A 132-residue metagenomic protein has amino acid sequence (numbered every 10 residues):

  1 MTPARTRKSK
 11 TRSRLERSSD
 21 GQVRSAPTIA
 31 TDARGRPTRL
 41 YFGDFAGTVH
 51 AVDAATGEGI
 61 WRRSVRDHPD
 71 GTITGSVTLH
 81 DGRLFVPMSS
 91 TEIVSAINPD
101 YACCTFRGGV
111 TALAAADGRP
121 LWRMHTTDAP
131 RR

Functional and structural regions predicted by a protein language model:
M1-S19, E58-D67, R119-R132: Aromatic (tryptophan-biased) beta-strands that constitute blades/sheets of beta-rich domains
T2-A4, D44, D53-A54, L79 (+1 more regions): Short, acidic, Ser/Thr-enriched surface-loop or helix-capping motifs
D20-V49, G71-V110: Repeat-blade elements of multi-bladed beta-propeller folds
G47-T48, G57-G59: Accessory beta-strand-rich segments of carbohydrate-active enzymes
V52-D53, G57, C104-R119: Beta-propeller blade signature
R83, S90-E92, A116-R119, T127-P130: Short loop/turn segments at secondary-structure transitions that flank enzyme active sites
